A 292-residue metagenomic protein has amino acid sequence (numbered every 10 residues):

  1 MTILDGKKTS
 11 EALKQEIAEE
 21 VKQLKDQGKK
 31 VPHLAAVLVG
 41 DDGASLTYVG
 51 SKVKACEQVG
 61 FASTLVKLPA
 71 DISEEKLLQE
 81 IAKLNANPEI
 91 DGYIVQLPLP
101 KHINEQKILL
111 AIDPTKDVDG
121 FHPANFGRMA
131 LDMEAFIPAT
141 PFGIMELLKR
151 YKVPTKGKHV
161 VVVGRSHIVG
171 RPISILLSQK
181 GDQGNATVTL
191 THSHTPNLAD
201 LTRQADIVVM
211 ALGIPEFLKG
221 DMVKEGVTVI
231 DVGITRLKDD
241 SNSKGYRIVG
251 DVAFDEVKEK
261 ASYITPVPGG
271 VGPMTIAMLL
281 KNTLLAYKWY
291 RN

Functional and structural regions predicted by a protein language model:
M1-G28: Positively charged, low-complexity intrinsically disordered leader regions
V31-G40: Short beta-strand segments enriched in small/hydrophobic residues
V39-V53, A135-T228, L237, N242-R247 (+1 more regions): Glycine-rich phosphate/diphosphate-binding loop of Rossmann-like nucleotide-binding domains
C56-A70, G184-L190: Short beta-strand elements in bilobed, periplasmic/extracellular small-molecule ligand-binding domains
K76-P88: Short, well-structured alpha-helical segments in soluble
V95-V160, L201: Anion-binding alpha/beta catalytic cores of soluble intermediary-metabolism enzymes, centered on
L97, L212, V232-G233: Glycine-rich, N-terminal phosphate-binding loop of Rossmann-like dinucleotide-binding domains
E105-H122, F126, G233-Y290: Rossmann-fold NAD(P)-binding glycine/threonine-rich loop
